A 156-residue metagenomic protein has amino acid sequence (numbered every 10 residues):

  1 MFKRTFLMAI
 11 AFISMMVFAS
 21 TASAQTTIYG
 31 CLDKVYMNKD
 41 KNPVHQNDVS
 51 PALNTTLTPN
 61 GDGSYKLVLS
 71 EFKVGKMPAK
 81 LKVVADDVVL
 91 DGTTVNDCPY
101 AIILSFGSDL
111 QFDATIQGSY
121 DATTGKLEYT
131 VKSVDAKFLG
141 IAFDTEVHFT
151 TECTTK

Functional and structural regions predicted by a protein language model:
M1-A9: Bacterial N-terminal signal peptides that target proteins for export
A9-V17: Bacterial N-terminal signal peptides
F18-A24: Sec/Tat signal peptide C-region and signal peptidase I cleavage site
Q25-Y36, H45-P51, K82-V89, E128-K156: Edge beta-strand at a domain terminus
G30-N42, V68-K73, C98-S105, T130-K137: Generic short beta-strand segments
N38, N60, D121: Acidic surface patches and DE-rich sequence motifs
V44-I116: Predominantly extracellular/secreted and cell-surface proteins with exposed, flexible low-complexity segments
I102-S108, I116-S133, E152-T155: Polybasic, proline/glycine-rich intrinsically disordered low-complexity segments
